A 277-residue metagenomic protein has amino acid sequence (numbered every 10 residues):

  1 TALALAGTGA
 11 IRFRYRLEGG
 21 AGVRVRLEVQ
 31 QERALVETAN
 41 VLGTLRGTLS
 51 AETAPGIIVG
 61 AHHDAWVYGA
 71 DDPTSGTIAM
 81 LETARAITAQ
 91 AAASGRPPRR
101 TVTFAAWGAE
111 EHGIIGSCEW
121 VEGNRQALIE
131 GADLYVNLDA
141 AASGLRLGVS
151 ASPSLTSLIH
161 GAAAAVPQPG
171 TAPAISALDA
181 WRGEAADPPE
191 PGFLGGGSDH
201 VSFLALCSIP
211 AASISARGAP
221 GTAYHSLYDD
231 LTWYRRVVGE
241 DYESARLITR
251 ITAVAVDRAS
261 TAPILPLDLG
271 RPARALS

Functional and structural regions predicted by a protein language model:
T1-A2, W107-R235, D241-E243, T261-G270 (+1 more regions): Metal-dependent peptidase/peptidase-like ectodomains
T1-A70, R85, A89-Q90, S94: Soluble metallo-hydrolase cores and metallopeptidase-like ectodomains found primarily in the secretory/periplasmic
A2-A4, L45, L49, V67 (+5 more regions): Sec/Tat-exported extracytoplasmic proteins
A2-E18, E243-A275: Catalytic cores of secreted or luminal carbohydrate-active enzymes
A21-V23, T53-I57, P97-V102, E130-L134 (+1 more regions): Loop/turn elements at helix/coil->beta-strand transitions in domains of secreted/extracellular proteins
V23-L27, G60-T74, T101-A105, A141-L145 (+2 more regions): Glycine- and acidic
V41, V59-I114, E119, T252-A255: Alpha-helical metal-binding/catalytic segments enriched in His/Glu/Asp
